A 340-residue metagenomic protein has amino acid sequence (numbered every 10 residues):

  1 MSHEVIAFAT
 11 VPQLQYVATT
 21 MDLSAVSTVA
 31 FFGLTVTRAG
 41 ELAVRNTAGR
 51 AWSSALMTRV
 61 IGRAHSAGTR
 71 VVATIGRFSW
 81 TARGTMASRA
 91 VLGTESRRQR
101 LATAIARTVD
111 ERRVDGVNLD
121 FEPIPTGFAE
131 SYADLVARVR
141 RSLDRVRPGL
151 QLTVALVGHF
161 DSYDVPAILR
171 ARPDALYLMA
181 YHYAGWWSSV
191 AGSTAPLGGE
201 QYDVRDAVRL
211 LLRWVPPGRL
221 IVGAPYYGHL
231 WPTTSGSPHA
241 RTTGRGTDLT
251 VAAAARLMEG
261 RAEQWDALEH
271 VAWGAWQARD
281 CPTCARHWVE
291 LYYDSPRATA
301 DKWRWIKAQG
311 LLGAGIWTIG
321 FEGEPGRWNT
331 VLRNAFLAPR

Functional and structural regions predicted by a protein language model:
M1-R107, N329: Glycan-recognition patch characteristic of GH18 chitinases/ENGases and related GlcNAc/peptidoglycan-binding proteins
S2-H3, A25-S27, A67-V71, R113-V117 (+4 more regions): Short, well-ordered coil/turn segments that N-cap beta-strands
A9-V11, G33, A73-R77, F121-P123 (+4 more regions): A cross-domain feature marking catalytic cores of carbohydrate-active enzymes and several ubiquitous metabolic/repair
V29, A73, L119, V139 (+4 more regions): Conserved, mostly hydrophobic/aromatic
G33, A102-S131, L178, H182: Active-site groove signature of glycoside hydrolases
R38-A55, P123-L257: Substrate-binding surface in catalytic domains of secreted glycosidases
L56, A298-R340: Acidic/aromatic/glycine-rich contiguous surface patches that form carbohydrate-binding/processing clefts and analogous
A224-W305, V331-P339: Glycan-binding loop/region signatures in secreted carbohydrate-active enzymes
